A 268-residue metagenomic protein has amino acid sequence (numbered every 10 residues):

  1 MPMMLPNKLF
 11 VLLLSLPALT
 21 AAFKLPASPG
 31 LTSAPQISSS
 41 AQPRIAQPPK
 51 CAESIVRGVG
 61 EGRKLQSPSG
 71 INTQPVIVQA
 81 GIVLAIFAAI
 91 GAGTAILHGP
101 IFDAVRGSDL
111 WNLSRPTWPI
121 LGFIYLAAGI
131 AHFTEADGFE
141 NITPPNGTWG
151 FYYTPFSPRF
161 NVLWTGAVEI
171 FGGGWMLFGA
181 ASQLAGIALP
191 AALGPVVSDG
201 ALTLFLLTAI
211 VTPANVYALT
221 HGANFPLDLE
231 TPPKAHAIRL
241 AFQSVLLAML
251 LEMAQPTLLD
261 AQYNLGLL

Functional and structural regions predicted by a protein language model:
M1-I45, E53-S54: N-terminal chloroplast transit peptides
I55-L268: Membrane-interface extramembranous regions
